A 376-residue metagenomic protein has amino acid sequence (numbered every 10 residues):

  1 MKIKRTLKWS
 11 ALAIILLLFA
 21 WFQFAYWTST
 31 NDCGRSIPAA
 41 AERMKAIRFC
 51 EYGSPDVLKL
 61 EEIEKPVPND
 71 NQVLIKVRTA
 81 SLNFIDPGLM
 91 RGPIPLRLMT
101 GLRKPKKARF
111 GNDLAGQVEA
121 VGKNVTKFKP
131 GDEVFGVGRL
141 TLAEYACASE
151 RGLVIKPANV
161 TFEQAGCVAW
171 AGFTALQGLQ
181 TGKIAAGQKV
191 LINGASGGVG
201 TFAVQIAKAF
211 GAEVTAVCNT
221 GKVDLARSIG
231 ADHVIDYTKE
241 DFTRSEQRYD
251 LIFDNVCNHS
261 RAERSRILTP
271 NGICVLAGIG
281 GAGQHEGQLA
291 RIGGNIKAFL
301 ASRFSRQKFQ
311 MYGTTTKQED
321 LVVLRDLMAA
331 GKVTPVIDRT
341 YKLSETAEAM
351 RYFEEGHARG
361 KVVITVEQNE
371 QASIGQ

Functional and structural regions predicted by a protein language model:
K4-L12, S36, D326, K332-R339 (+1 more regions): C-terminal capping/lid region of NAD(P)-dependent oxidoreductase domains
W9-F22: Hydrophobic membrane-insertion alpha-helices, especially the h-region of bacterial N-terminal signal peptides
E64-S81, I94-L140: Glycine-rich beta-strand-centered segment in the early N-terminal region that forms part of a ligand/cofactor-binding
R103-D113, A120, E133-G194: NAD(P)H dinucleotide-binding glycine-rich loop of Rossmann-like/cofactor-binding domains, especially the beta1-alpha1
V168-K239: Mid-domain Rossmann-like dinucleotide-binding core that forms the NAD(H)/NADP(H) cofactor-binding site
T243-L251: A short acidic, Gly/Pro-enriched loop at the edge of an enzyme's catalytic core that lines a small-molecule cofactor
H259-V333, V366-Q376: Glycine-rich phosphate-binding loop and adjacent beta-alpha segment of Rossmann(oid) nucleotide-cofactor-binding
